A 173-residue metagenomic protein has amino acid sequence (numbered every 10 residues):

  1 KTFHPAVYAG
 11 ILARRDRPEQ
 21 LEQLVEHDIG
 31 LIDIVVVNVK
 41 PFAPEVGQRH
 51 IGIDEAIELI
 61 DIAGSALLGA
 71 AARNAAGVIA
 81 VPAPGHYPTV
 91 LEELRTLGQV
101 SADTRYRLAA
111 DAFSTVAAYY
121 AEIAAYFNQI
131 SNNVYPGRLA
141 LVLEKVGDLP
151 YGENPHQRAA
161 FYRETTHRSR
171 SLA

Functional and structural regions predicted by a protein language model:
K1, L21-H27, A56-L59, L67-A70 (+3 more regions): A generic local secondary-structure boundary/capping motif
K1-P41: Glycine-rich nucleotide/cofactor/substrate-binding loop typically near the N-terminus or early in the first domain
F3, D16, L24-H27, R49-D54 (+2 more regions): Short, functionally important structural connectors and interaction interfaces within domains
P5-Y8, I29-I34, D54-I57, A63 (+5 more regions): Short coil/turn connectors at secondary-structure junctions
L12, V81, P150-G152: Residues in well-ordered beta-strands of folded domains
D16-P18, K40-F42, H86, N154-Q157: Short, glycine-/Ser/Thr-/acidic-enriched flexible segments
I34-E58, I62-D103, T166-A173: A short, charged helix-loop
G85-E93, L97-A173: Active-site loops and adjacent core secondary-structure elements that bind or stabilize anionic groups
